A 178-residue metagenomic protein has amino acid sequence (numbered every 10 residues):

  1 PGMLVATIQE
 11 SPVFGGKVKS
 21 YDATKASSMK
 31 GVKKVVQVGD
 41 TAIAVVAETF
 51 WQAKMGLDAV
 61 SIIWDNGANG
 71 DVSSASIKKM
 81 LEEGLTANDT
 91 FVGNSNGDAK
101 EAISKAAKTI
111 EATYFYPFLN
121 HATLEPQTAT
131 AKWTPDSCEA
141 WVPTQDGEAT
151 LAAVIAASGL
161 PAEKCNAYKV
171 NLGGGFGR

Functional and structural regions predicted by a protein language model:
P1-R178: Structural alpha/beta core scaffold segments of enzyme domains
